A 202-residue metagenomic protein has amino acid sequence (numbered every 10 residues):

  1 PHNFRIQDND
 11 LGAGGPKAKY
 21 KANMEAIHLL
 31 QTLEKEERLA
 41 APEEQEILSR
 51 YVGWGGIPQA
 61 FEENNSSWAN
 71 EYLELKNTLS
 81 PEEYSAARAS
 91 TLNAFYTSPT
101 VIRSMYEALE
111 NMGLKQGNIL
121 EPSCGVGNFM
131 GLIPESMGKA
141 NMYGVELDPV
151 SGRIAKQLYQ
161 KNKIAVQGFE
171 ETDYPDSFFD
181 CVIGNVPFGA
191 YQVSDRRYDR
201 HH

Functional and structural regions predicted by a protein language model:
F4-L158: Class I S-adenosyl-L-methionine
S123-H202: SAM-dependent methyltransferase catalytic-core segment centered on the flexible catalytic loop and adjoining short
